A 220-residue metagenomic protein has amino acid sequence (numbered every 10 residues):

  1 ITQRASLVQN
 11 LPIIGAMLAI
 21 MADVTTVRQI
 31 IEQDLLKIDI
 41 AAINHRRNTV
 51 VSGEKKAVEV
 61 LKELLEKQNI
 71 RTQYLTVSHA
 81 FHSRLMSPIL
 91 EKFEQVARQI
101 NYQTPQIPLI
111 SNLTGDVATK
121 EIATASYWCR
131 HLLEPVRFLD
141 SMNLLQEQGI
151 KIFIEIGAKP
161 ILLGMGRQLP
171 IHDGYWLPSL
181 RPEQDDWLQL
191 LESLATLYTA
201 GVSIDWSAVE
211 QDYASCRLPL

Functional and structural regions predicted by a protein language model:
I1-I156, P160-L162: Acyltransferase
I20-M21, C129-L220: Flexible, low-complexity segments
